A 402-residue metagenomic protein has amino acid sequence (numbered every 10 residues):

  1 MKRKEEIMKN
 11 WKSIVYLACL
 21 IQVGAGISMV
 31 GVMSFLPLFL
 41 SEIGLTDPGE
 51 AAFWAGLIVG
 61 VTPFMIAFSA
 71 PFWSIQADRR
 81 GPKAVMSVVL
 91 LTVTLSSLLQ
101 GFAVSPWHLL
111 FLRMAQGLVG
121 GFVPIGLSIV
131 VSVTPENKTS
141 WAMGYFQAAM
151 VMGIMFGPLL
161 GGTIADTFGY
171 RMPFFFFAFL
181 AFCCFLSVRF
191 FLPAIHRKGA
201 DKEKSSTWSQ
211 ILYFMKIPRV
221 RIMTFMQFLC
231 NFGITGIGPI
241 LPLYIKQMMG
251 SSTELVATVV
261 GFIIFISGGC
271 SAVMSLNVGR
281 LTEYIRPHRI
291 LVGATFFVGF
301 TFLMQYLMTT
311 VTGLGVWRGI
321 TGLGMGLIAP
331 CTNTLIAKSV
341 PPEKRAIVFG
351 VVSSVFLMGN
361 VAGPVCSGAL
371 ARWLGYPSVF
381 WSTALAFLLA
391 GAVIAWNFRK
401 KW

Functional and structural regions predicted by a protein language model:
K2-W11, A194-T224: Juxtamembrane intracellular "pre-TM" segments in multi-pass secondary transporters
N10-P37, I217-G236, G319: Pair of pore-lining "gating" transmembrane helices in MFS-fold secondary transporters
F35-A52, I240-T258: Short amphipathic helix-loop junctions that connect adjacent transmembrane helices in Major Facilitator Superfamily/SLC
L57-W73, F265-L276: Central cavity-lining transmembrane alpha-helices of secondary-active solute carriers, predominantly the Major
F68-V104, T282-I285: Conserved MFS/SLC helix-loop-helix module at the cytosolic interface between two early adjacent transmembrane helices
S96, W107-A115, T312-I320: Paired small-residue
L112-M150, L335: Cytoplasmic helix-loop-helix junction between adjacent transmembrane helices in 12-TM secondary transporters
P173-R189, V379-W396: Symmetry-related core transmembrane helices of the 12-TM Major Facilitator Superfamily/SLC fold
